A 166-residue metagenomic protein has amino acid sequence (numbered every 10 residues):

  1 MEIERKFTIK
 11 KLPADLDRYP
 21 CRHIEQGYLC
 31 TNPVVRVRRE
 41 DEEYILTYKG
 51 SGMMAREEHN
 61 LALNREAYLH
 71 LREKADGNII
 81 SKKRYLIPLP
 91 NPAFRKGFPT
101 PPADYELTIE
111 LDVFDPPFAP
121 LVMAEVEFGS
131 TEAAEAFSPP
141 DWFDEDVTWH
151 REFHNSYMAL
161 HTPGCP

Functional and structural regions predicted by a protein language model:
M1-P166: Phosphate-end processing signature that detects enzymes handling 5′-triphosphorylated RNA and polyphosphate
